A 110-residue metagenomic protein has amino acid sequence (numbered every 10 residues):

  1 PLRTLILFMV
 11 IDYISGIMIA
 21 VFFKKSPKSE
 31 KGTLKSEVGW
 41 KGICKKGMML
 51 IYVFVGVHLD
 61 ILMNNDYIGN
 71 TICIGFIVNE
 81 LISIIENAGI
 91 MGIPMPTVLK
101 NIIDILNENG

Functional and structural regions predicted by a protein language model:
P1-I11: Alpha-helical transmembrane segments
I6-L7, K45-L59, I72-E80: Hydrophobic alpha-helical transmembrane segments of multi-pass integral membrane proteins
L7, I17-I19, S26, W40: N-terminal intrinsically disordered, cationic/polar leader segments that include organellar targeting peptides
I14-M18, Y52-M63, L81, I85: Alpha-helical membrane-inserting segments
I19-K31, I93-P96: Juxtamembrane helix-loop transition segments at the membrane interface in multi-pass membrane proteins
S26-M49: Juxtamembrane helix-capping/reentrant segments at transmembrane boundaries
L62-M91: Hydrophobic alpha-helical transmembrane segments and immediately flanking/interface helices in integral membrane
L81-G110: Canonical alpha-helical transmembrane segment with a positive-inside/aromatic-interface signature
